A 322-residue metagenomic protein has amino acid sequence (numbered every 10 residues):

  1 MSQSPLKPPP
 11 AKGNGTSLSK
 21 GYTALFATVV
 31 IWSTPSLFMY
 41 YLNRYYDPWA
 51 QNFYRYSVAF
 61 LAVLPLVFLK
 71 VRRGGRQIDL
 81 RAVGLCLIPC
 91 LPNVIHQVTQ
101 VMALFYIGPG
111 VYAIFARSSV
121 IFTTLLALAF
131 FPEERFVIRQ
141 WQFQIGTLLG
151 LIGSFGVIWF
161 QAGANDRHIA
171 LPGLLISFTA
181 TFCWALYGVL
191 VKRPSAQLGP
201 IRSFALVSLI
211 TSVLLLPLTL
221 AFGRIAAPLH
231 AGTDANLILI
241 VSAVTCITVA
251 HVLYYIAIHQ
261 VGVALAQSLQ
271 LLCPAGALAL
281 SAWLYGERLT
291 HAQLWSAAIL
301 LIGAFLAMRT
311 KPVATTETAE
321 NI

Functional and structural regions predicted by a protein language model:
S2-F53, I88-T99, D166-R193, V213 (+1 more regions): Glycine-/small-residue-enriched transmembrane alpha-helix faces in small-molecule transporters and effluxers
S19-A24, A50-F68, F122, Q142-G153 (+5 more regions): Hydrophobic alpha-helical transmembrane segments of multi-pass integral membrane proteins, especially transporters
T28-V29, Y54, V98, V111-S118 (+2 more regions): Helix-helix packing/entry segments at the starts of transmembrane helices
S33, C90, V94, V98 (+6 more regions): Hydrophobic/small/kink-forming positions within alpha-helical transmembrane segments of polytopic membrane proteins
F38-P48, M102-F105, I158-A170, L220-A235 (+1 more regions): Membrane-interface helix termini and inter-helical loops of multi-pass transporters
A50-L61, V101-I138, A180, V263-A282: Specific alpha-helical transmembrane segments that line the substrate/conduction pathway and gating interfaces
V63, L125-L128, R139-Q161, L271 (+2 more regions): Hydrophobic transmembrane alpha-helices of multi-pass small-molecule transport proteins
V67, V71-A116, G156, A243-V261: Specific transmembrane alpha-helical segments of multi-pass solute transporters/efflux pumps, especially DMT/EamA
